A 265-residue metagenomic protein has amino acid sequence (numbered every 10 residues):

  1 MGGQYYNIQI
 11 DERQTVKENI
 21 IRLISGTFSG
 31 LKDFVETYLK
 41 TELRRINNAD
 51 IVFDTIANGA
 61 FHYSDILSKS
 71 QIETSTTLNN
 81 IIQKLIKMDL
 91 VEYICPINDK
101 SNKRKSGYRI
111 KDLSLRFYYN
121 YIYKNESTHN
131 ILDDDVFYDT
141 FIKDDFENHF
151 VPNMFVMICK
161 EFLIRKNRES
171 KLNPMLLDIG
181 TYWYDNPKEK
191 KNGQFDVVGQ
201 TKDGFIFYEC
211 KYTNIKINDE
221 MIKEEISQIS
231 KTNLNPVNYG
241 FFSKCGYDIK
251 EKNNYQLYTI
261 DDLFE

Functional and structural regions predicted by a protein language model:
M1-Y38: Amphipathic alpha-helical "lid/sensor" segments that cap RecA-like P-loop NTPase cores
V35-R45, D65: Short amphipathic alpha-helical boundary/capping segments
I46-A57, K160: Hydrophobic residues on short alpha-helical segments
G59-K69: Short acidic, hydrophobic short linear motifs in intrinsically disordered regions
I72-D89: Short amphipathic alpha-helical interaction segments
I86-N98: A short, conserved structural fragment
C95-G107: Short, Lys/Arg-rich nucleic-acid/phosphate-binding segment
S106-E265: A cross-kingdom feature that marks ATP-driven nucleic-acid transaction machinery
